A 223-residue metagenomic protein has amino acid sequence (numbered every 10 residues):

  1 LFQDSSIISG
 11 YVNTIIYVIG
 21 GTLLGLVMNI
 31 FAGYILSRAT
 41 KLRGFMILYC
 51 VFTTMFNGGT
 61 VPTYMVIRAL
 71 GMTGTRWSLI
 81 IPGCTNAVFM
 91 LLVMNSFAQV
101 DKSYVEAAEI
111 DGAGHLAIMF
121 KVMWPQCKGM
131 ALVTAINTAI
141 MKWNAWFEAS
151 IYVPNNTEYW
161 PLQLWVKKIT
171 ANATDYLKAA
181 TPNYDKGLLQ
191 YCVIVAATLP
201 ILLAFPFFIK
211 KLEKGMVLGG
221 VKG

Functional and structural regions predicted by a protein language model:
L1-G223: A hydrophobic, multi-pass inner-membrane permease signature
